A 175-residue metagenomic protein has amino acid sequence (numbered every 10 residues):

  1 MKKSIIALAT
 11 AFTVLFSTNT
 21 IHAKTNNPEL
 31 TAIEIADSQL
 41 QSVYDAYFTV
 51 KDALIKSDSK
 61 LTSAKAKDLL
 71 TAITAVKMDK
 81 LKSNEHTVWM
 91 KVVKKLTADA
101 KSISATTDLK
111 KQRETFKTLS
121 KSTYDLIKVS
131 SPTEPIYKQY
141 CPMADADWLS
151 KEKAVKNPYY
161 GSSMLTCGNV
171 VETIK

Functional and structural regions predicted by a protein language model:
M1-N27: Bacterial Sec-dependent N-terminal signal peptides
T31-K175: Mature extracytoplasmic or organellar-lumen-exposed domains after removal of signal/transit peptides
